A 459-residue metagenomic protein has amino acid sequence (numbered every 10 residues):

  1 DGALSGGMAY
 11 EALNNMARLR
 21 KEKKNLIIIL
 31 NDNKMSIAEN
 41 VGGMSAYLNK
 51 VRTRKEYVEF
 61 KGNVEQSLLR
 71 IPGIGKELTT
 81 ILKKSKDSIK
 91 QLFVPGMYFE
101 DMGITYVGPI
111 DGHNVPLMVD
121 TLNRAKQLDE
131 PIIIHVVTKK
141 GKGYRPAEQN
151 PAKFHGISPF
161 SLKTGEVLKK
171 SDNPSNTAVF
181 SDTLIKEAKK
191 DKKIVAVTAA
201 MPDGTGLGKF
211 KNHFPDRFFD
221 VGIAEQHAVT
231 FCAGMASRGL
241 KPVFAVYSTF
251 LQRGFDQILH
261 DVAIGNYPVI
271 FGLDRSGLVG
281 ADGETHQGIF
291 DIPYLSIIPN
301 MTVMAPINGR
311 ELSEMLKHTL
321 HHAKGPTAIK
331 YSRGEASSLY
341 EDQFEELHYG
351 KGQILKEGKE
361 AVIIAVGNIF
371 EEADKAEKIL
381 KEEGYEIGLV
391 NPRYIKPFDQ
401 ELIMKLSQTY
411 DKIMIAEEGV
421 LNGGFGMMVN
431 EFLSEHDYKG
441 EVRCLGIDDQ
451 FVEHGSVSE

Functional and structural regions predicted by a protein language model:
D1, D32, C232, N308: Active-site glycine-centered loops adjacent to acidic/histidine catalytic or metal-binding residues that shape
G2-M16, G206, F218, E225-A245 (+2 more regions): Extended, hydrophobic alpha-helical segments in both membrane/secreted and soluble proteins
L19-G156, G165-H213, D220, Q226-T230 (+4 more regions): Thiamine diphosphate
P109-I110, V303-P306: Short acidic-hydrophobic, aromatic-tinged amphipathic segments that line or gate anion-handling sites
F214, I298-P299: A broad structural signal for alpha-helix termini and local helix breaks/kinks
A305-H322: Conserved glycine-bearing catalytic or ligand-binding loops at nucleotide- and phosphate-handling centers of large
